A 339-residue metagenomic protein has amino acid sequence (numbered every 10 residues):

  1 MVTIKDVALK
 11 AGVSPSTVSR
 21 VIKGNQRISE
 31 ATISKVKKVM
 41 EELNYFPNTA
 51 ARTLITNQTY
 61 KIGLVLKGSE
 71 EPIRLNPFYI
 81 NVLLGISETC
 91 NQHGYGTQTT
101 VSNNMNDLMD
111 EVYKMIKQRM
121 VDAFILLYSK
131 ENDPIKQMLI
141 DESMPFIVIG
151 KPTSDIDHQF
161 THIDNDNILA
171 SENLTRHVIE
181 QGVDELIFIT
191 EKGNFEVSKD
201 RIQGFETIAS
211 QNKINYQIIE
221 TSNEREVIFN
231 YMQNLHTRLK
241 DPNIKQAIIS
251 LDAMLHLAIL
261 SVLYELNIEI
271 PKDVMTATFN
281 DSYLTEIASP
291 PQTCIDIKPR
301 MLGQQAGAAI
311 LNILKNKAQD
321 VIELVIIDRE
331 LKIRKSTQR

Functional and structural regions predicted by a protein language model:
M1-Y60: N-terminal helix-turn-helix DNA-binding module of bacterial transcription factors
F46-D110, E206: Amphipathic helical "hinge" segments at domain boundaries
G68-N81, T99-D107, I163-N173, I189-N234 (+4 more regions): Hinge/beta->alpha junction and helix N-cap segments in small-molecule ligand-binding domains
L108-M120, N230-N243: Short, well-structured alpha-helical segments in soluble
V121-L127, I187-I189, I219, P242-D252 (+1 more regions): Periplasmic-binding protein-like
L127-L169, M254, N280-Q292: Flexible loop/hinge segments that line or gate small-molecule binding clefts
M232, H236-R339: Flexible loop/turn connectors
